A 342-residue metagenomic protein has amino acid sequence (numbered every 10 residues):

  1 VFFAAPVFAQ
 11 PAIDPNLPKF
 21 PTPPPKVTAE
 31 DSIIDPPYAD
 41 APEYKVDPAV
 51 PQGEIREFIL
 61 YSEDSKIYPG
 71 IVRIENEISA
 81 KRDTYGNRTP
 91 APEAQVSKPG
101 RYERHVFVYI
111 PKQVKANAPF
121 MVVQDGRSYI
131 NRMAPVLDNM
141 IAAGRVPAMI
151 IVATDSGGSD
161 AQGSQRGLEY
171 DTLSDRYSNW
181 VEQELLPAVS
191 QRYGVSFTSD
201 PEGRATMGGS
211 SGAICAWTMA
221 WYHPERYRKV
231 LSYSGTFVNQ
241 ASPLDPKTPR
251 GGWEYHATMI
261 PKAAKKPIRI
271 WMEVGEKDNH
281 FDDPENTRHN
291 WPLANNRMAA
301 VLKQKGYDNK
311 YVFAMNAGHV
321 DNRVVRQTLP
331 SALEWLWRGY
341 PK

Functional and structural regions predicted by a protein language model:
Q10-K342: Non-catalytic cap/lid and distal C-terminal segments of serine-dependent acyl enzymes
